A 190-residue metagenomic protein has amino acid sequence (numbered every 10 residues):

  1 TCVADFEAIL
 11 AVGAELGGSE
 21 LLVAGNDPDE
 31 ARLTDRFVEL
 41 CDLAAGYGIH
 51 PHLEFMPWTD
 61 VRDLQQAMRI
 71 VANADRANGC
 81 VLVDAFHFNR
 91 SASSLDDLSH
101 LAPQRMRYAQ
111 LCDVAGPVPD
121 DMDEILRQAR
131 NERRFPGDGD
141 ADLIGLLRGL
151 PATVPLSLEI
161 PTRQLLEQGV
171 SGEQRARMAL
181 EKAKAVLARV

Functional and structural regions predicted by a protein language model:
T1, A24-D27, R133-G137: The substrate-binding groove and active-site-proximal loops of carbohydrate-active enzymes, especially glycoside
T1-A8, A31: Glycine-rich anion/phosphate-binding loops
E7, A14-G17, D42, L64-G79 (+2 more regions): Histidine-acidic metal/acid-base catalytic patches
E20-G25, G48-F55, V81-V83, L158-I160: Short beta-strands and strand-loop turn motifs
D27-P28, W58-T59, A115: Conserved beta-strand edge residues that scaffold enzyme active sites
D29-V38: Active-site-adjacent beta->alpha loops and helix N-cap segments on the catalytic face of soluble alpha/beta enzymes
H52-D60, Q66: Conserved anion-binding
